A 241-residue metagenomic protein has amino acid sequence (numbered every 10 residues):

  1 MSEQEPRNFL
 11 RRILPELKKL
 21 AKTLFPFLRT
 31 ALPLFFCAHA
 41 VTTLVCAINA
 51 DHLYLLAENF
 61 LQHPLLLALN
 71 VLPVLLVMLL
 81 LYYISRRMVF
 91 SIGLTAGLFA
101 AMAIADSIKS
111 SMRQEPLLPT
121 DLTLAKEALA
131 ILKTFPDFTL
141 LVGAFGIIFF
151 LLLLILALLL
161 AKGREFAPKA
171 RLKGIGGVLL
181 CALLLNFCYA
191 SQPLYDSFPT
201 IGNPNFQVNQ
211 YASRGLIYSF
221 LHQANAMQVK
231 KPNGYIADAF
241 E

Functional and structural regions predicted by a protein language model:
S2-L122: Extended, compositionally biased non-globular segments that define protein topology
T95-E241: N-terminal secretory/membrane-targeting segments
